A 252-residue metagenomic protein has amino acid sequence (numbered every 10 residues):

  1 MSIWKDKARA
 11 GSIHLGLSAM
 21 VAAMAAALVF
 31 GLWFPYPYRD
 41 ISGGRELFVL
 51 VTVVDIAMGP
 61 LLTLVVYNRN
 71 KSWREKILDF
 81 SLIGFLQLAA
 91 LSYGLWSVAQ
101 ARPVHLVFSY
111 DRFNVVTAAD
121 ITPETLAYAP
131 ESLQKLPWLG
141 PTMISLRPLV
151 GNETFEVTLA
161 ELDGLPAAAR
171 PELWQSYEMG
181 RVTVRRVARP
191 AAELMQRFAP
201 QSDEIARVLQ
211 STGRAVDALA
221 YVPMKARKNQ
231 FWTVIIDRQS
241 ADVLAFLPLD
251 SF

Functional and structural regions predicted by a protein language model:
M1-K7: Short, Lys/Arg-rich, polar N-terminal cytosolic tail immediately upstream of the first transmembrane signal-anchor
K7-M20: Alpha-helical transmembrane segments of integral membrane proteins, especially early/N-terminal helices
M20-Y67: Membrane-embedded alpha-helical segments of integral membrane proteins
F48, V107-P123: Short extracytoplasmic/periplasmic juxtamembrane "stem" segments immediately C-terminal to an N-terminal membrane anchor
V53, Y67, R112, D237-D242: Short, solvent-exposed coil/turn segments at beta-strand boundaries
L61-K71, S81-S109, V115: Transmembrane alpha-helices and immediately adjacent membrane-cytoplasm interface residues in multi-pass integral
K76-F80: N-terminal secretory targeting and juxtamembrane "stalk" segments of secreted and cell-surface proteins
E124-F252: Extracytosolic and intramembrane catalytic regions of membrane-associated proteins in envelope/secretory systems
